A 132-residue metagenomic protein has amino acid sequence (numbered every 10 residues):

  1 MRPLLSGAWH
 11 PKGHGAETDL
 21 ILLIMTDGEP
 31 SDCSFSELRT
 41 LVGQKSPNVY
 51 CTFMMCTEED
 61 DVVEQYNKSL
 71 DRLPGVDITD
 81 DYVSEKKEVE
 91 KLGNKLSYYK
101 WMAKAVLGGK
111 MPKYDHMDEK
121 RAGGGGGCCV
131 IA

Functional and structural regions predicted by a protein language model:
M1-A132: Acidic, low-complexity intrinsically disordered regions
